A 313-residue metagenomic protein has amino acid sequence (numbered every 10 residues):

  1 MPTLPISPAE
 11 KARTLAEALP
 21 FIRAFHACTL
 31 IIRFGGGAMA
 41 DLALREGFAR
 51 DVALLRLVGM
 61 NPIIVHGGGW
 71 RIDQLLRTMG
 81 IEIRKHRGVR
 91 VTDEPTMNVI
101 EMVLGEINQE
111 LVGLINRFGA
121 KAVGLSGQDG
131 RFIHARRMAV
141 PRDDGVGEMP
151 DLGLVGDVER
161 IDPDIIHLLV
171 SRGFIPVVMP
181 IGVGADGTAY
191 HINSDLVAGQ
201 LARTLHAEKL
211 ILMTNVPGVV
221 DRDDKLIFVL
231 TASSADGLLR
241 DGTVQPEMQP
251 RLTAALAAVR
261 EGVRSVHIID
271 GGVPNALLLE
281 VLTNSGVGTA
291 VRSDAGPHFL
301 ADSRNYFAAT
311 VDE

Functional and structural regions predicted by a protein language model:
M1-G272, S285, D294-E313: Nucleotide/pyrophosphate-binding catalytic subdomain
R264, L277-L278: Membrane-helix cytosolic exit motif
E280-L282, V287: C-terminal helical cap(s) of enzyme catalytic domains, especially alpha/beta-barrels
A290-R292: Helical hairpin unit composed of two closely spaced alpha helices linked by a short loop
